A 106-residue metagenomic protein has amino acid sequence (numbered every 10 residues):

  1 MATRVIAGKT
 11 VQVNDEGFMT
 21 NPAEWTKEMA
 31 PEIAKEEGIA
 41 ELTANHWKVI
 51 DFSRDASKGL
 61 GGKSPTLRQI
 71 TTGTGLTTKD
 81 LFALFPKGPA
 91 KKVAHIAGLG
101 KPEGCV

Functional and structural regions predicted by a protein language model:
R4-E36: N-terminal first-folded block
V13, R68-V106: Helix-rich interaction surfaces within compact, conserved domain-sized segments that mediate assembly or partner
F18, F52, F82-F85: Phenylalanine-focused residue identity feature
T20, A30, K35-L60, L67-Q69 (+1 more regions): Metallocofactor- and cofactor-centric catalytic cores in central/energy metabolism, strongly enriched
P22, G62, F85: Catalytic cores of large soluble enzymes that bind and process phosphate-bearing ligands
W25-E28, A44, P65, G88: Conserved active-site and cofactor/substrate-binding residues in soluble primary-metabolism enzymes
